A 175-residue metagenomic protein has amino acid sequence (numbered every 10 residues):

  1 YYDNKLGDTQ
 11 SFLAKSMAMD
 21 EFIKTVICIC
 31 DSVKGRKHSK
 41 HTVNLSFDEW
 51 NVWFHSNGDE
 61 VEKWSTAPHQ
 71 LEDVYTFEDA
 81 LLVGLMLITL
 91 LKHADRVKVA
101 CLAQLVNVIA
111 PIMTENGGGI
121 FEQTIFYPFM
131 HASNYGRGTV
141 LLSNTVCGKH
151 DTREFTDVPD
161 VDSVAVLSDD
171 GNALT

Functional and structural regions predicted by a protein language model:
Y1-N4, S11-M19: Hydrophobic, small-residue-rich alpha-helical packing segments that form membrane-like cores
Y2-D3, K40-V164, D169-A173: Aromatic/acidic polysaccharide-binding cleft in carbohydrate-active enzymes
Q10-F12, V74-Y75: Extracellular loop and loop/strand-boundary signature of outer-membrane beta-barrel proteins
M19-I23, V83: Aromatic/hydrophobic pocket-lining residues that form the small-molecule binding cavity in soluble enzyme cores
V26: Active-site-proximal structural segments of metal-dependent nucleotidyl cyclase/transferase enzymes
C30-H38: Alpha-helix termini
